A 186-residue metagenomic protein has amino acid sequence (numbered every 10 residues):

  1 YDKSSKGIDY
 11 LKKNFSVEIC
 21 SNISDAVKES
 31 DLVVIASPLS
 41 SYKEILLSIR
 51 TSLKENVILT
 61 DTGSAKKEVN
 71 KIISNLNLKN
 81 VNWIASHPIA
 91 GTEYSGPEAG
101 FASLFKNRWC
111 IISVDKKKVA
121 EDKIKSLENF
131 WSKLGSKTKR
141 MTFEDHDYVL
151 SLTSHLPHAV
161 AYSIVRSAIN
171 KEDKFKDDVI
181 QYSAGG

Functional and structural regions predicted by a protein language model:
Y1, D61-T62, S86, S113 (+1 more regions): Generic beta-sheet signal
Y1-F15: NAD(P)-binding Rossmann-fold cofactor-contacting core
K3-S4, S37-P38, T62: Short beta->alpha hinge that forms the Motif I/post-I loop of the SAM-binding pocket
V17, S30, N56, N107-R108 (+1 more regions): Short, well-ordered alpha-helix to beta-strand connector turns
E18-I23, K139-M141: Short acidic-hydrophobic, aromatic-tinged amphipathic segments that line or gate anion-handling sites
I23-L53, V57-I58: Rossmann-like NAD(P)-binding element
I45-E98: Rossmann-like NAD(P)(H) cofactor-binding subdomain of soluble oxidoreductases
L104-G186: Internal alpha-helical scaffold of NAD(P)-dependent oxidoreductase catalytic cores
